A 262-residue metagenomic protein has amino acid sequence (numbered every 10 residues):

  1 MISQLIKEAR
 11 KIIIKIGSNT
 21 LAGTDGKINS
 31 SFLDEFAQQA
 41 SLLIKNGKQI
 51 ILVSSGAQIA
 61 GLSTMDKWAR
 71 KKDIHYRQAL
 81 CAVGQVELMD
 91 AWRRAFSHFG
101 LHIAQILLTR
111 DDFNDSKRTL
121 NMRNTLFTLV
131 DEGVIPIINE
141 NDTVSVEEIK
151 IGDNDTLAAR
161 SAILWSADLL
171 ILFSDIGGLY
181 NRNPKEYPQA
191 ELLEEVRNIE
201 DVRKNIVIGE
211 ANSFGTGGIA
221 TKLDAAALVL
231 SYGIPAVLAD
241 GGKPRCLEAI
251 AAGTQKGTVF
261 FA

Functional and structural regions predicted by a protein language model:
M1-R70, I74-H102, I106-A262: C-terminal catalytic "cap/lid" subdomain
